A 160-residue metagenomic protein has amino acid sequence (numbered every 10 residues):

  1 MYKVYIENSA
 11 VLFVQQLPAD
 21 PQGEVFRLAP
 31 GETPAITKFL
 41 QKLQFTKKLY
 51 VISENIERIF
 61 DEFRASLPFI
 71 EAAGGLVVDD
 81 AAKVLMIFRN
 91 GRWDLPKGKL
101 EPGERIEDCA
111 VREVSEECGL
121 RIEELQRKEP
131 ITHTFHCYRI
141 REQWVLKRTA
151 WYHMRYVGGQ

Functional and structural regions predicted by a protein language model:
M1, A72, K147-W151: Short hydrophobic/aromatic beta-strand or adjacent loop that forms the aromatic wall/cage of a ligand/substrate-binding
M1-S9: Short, hydrophobic/proline-enriched secondary-structure or compact coil segments at domain edges
I6, V77, H153-M154: Hydrophobic side chains in beta-strands
V14-T37: Short, flexible N-terminal segments of the mature chain
G23-A29, V78-E116: Conserved Nudix-box catalytic region and its N-terminal flanking loop in Nudix hydrolases and closely related
P30-G74: Acidic, metal-coordinating catalytic segment for phosphate/diphosphate chemistry, firing primarily on the Nudix
I70, D79, W144-K147: A generic fold-level signal
G119-G159: Active-site segment of metal-dependent pyrophosphate-handling enzymes, primarily the Nudix hydrolase catalytic core
